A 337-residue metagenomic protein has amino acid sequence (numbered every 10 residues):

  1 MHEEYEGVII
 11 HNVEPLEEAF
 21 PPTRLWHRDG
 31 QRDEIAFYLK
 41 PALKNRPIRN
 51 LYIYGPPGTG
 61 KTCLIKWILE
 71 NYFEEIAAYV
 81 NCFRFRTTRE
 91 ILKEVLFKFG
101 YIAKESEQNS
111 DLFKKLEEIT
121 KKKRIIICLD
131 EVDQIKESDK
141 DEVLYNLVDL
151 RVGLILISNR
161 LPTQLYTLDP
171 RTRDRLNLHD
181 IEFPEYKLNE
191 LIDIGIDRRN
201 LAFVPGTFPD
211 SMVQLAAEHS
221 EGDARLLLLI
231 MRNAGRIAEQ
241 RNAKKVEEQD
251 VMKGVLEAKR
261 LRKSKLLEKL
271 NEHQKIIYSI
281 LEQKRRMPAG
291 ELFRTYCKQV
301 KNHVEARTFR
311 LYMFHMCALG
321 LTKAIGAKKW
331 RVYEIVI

Functional and structural regions predicted by a protein language model:
M1-I48: A short, basic N-terminal segment
E3-E17, I65, N71, F83-I194 (+5 more regions): Mid-core helix/loop region of P-loop NTP-binding domains shared across ATPases and GTPases
N45-W67: Walker A/P-loop nucleotide-binding motif
N50-Y52, Y72-R84: Conserved catalytic segments around the Walker B and adjacent sensor/switch elements of P-loop NTPase domains
I237-R260: Conserved C-terminal helix/linker of AAA+ ATPases
V255-Y278: Short alpha-helical segments that sit at the start of domains
N271-T295: Short amphipathic alpha-helical interface segments
M287-I337: Terminal-proximal interaction/regulatory segments of ATP-powered molecular machines
